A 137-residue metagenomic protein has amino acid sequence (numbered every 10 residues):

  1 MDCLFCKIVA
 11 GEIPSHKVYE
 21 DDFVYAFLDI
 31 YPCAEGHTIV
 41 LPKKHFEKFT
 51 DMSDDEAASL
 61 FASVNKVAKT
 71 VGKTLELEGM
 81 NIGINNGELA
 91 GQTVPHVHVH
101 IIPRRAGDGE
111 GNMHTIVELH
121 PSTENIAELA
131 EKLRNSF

Functional and structural regions predicted by a protein language model:
M1-F137: HIT superfamily nucleotide-processing domains
